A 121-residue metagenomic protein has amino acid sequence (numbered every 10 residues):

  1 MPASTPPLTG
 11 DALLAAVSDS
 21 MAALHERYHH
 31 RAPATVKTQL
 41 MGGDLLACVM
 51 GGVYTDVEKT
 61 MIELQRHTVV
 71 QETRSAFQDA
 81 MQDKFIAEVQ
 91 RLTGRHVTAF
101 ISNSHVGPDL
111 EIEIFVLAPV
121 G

Functional and structural regions predicted by a protein language model:
M1-G121: Interaction-mediating elements
